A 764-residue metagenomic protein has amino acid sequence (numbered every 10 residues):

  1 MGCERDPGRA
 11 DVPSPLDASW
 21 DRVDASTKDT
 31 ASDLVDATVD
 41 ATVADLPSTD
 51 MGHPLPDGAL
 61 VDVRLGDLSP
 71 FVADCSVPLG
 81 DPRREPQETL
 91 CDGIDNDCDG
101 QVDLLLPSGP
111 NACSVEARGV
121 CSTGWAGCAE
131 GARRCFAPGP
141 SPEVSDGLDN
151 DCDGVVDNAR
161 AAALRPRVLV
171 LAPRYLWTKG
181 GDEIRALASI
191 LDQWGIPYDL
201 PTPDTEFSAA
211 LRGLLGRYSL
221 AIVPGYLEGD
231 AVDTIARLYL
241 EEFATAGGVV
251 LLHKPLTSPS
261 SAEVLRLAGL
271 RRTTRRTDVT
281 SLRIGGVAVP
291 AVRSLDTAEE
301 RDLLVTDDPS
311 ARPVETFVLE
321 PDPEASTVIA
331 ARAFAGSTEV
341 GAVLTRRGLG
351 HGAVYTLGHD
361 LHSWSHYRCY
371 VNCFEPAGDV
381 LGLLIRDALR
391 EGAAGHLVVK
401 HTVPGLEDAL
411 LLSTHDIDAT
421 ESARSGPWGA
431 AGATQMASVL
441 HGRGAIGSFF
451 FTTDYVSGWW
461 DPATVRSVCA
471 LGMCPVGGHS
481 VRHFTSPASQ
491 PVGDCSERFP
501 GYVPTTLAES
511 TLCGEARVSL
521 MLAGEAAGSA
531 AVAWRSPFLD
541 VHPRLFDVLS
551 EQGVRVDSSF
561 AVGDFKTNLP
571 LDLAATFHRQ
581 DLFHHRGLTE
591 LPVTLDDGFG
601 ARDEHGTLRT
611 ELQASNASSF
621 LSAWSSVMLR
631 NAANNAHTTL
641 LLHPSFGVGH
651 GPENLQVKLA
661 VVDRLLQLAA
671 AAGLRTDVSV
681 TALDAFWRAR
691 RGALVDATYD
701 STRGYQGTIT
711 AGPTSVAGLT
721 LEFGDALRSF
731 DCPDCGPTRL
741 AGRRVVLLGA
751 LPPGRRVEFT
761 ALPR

Functional and structural regions predicted by a protein language model:
M1-D81: Ser/Thr-rich, Pro/Gly/Ala-heavy low-complexity intrinsically disordered linkers and tails of secreted extracellular
F71-A162: Membrane-associated feature with strongest affinity for ZDHHC
R167-V168, D182, A186-Q193, R217 (+4 more regions): A glycine-centered loop/beta-turn motif at secondary-structure junctions
L169-L171, L176-R266, H441, F449: Helical hinge/lid and interdomain linker segments adjacent to catalytic or ligand-binding clefts that mediate domain
L200-T202, L384-L406, G442-G444, A561-V562 (+2 more regions): C-terminal domain-boundary segment and adjacent tail
E228-L304, E324, F334: A glycine-rich, often tryptophan-bearing local segment used as a flexible ligand/cofactor-contacting loop or short
S258-R272, V279-T280, D408-L411, A419-R424 (+5 more regions): Metal-dependent polysaccharide deacetylase catalytic core of the NodB/CE4 family, i.e., the active-site-bearing domain
S281-V305, A311-T316, E320-P321, S337 (+4 more regions): Active-site-adjacent pocket scaffolds in enzyme catalytic domains
